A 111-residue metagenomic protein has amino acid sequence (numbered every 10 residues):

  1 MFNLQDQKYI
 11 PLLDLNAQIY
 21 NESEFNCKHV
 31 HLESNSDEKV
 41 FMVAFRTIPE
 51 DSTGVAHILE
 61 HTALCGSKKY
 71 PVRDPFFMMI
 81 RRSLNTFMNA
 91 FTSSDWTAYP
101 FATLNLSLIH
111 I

Functional and structural regions predicted by a protein language model:
M1-D37: N- or domain-start disorder-to-order transition segments that initiate the globular core
E33-L106: M16/MPP (pitrilysin/insulinase) zinc-metallopeptidase core fold and M16-derived inactive scaffolds
I109-I111: Conserved small/polar residues in nucleotide/adenosyl-binding loops
